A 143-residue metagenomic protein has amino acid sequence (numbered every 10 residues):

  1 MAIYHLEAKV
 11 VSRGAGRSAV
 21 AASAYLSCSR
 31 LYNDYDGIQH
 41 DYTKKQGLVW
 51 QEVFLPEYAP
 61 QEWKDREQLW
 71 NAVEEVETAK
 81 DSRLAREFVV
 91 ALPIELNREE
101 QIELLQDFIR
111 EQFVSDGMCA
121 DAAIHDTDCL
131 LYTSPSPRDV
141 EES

Functional and structural regions predicted by a protein language model:
M1-S134: N-terminal nicking endonuclease/strand-transfer module with a His-rich metal-binding environment and a catalytic Tyr
Y132-S143: Single conserved hydrophobic/aromatic residue that forms the stacking wall/gate of nucleotide- or nucleobase-binding
